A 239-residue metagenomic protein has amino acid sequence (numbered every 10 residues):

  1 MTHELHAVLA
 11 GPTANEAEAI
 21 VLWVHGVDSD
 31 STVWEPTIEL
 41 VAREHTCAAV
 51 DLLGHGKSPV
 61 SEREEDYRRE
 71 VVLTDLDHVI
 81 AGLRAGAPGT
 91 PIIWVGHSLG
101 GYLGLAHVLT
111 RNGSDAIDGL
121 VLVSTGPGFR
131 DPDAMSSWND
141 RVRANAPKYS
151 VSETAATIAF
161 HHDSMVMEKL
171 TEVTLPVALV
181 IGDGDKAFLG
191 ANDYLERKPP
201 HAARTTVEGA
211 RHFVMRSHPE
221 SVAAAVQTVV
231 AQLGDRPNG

Functional and structural regions predicted by a protein language model:
L5-A10, A48, L52-I93, A224: Active-site loop/oxyanion-hole signature of alpha/beta-hydrolase fold enzymes
V8-P59: Conserved HGGG/HGGXW glycine-rich cap/lid loop of the alpha/beta-hydrolase fold
H25-V27, G96-G101: Conserved alpha/beta-hydrolase "nucleophile elbow" surrounding the catalytic nucleophile
Y102-A146: Flexible "cap/lid" loop of the alpha/beta hydrolase fold
E153-K169, A187: Active-site nucleophile elbow and catalytic-triad environment of alpha/beta-hydrolase enzymes
V173, L179-I181: Short beta-strand/loop motif that positions the catalytic acidic residue of the alpha/beta-hydrolase fold
K186-N192: Conserved alpha/beta-hydrolase "acid-adjacent" motif
A210-A223: Catalytic histidine-centered segment of alpha/beta-hydrolase-like enzymes
